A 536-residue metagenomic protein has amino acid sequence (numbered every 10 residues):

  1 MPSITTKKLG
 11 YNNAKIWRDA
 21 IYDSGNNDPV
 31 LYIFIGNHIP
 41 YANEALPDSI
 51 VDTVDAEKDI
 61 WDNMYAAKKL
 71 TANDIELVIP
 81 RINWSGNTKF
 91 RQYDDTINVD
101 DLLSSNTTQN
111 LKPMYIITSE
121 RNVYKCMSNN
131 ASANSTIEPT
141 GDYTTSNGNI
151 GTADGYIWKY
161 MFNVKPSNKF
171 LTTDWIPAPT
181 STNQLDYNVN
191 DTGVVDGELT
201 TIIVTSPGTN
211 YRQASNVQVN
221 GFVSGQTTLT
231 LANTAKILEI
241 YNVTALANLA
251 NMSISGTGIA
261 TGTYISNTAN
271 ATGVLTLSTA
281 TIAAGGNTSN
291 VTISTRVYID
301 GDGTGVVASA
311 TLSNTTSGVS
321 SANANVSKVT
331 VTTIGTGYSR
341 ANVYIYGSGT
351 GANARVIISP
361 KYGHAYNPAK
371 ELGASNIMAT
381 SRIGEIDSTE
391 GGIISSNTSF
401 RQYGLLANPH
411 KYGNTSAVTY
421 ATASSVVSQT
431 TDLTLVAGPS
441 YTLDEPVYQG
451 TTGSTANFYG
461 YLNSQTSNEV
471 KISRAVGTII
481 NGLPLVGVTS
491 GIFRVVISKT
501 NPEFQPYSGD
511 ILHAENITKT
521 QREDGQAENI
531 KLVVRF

Functional and structural regions predicted by a protein language model:
M1-D196, N353-I357, Y448-N468, R474-T478 (+1 more regions): Tryptophan-rich substrate-binding surfaces of secreted polymer-degrading and adhesive proteins
G151-N242, A247-S255, T261-G273, L277-F536: Conserved, function-critical positions that sit in or immediately flank catalytic and ligand-binding motifs
